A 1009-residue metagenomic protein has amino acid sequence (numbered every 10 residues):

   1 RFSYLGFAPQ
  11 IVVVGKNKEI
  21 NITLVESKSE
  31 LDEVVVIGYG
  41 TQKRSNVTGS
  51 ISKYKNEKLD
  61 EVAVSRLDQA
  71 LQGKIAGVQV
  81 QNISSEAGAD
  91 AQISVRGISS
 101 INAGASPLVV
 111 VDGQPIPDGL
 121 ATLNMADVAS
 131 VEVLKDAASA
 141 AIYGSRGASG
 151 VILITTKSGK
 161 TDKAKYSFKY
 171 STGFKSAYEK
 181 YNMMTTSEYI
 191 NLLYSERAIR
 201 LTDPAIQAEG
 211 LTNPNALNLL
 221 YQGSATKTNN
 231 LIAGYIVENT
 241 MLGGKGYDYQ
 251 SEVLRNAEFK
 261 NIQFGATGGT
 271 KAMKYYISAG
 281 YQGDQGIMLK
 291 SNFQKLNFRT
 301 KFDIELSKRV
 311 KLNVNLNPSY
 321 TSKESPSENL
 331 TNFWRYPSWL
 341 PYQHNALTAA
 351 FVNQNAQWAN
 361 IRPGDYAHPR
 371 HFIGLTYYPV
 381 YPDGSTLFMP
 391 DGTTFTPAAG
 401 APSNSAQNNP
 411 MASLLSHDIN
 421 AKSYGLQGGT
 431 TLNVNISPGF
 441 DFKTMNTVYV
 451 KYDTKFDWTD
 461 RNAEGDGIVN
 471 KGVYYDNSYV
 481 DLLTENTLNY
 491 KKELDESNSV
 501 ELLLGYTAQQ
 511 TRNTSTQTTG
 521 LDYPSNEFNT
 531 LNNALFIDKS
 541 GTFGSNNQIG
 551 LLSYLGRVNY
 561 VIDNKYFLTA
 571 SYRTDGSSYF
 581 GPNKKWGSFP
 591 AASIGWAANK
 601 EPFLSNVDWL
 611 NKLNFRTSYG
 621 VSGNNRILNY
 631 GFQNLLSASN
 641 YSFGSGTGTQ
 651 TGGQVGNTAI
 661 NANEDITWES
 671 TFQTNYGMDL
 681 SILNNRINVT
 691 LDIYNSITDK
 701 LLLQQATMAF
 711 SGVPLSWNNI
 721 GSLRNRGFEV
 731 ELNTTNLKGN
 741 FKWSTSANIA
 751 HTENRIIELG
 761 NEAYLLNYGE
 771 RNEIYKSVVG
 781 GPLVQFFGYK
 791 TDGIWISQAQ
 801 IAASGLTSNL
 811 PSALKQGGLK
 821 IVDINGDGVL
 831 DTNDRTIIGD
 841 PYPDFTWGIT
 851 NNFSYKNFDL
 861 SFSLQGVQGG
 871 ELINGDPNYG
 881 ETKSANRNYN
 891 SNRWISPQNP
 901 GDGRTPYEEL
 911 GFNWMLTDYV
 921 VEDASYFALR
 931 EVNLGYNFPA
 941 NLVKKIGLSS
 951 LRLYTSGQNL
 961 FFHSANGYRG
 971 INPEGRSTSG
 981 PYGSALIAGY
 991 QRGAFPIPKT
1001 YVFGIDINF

Functional and structural regions predicted by a protein language model:
R1-R299, I304-T321, P326-T331, M411 (+13 more regions): Short, small/polar-rich motifs associated with maturation and membrane association, primarily at protein termini
D127-S130, G147-K180, T270-T386, N420-D453 (+9 more regions): Transmembrane beta-barrel strand/turn architecture of Gram-negative outer membrane proteins
S167, S637, I720-G727, N767-I796 (+4 more regions): C-terminal beta-signal and terminal closure region of outer-membrane beta-barrel proteins
S167-N239, E328, N353-I361, Q517-T519 (+4 more regions): Conserved small-residue
Y189-L201, L220-G244, F333-A412, D457-G472 (+8 more regions): Surface-exposed loop/turn segments flanking beta-strands in extracellular/periplasmic regions
N229-T267, A272-S278, Q282, W358-T431 (+10 more regions): Outer-membrane beta-barrel transmembrane strand signature
V237, D466, F536, S577 (+2 more regions): Extracytoplasmic gating/loop element in the C-terminal half of outer-membrane beta-barrel translocons and assembly
N663-T667, I693-K738, K776-V778, K790 (+2 more regions): Outer membrane beta-barrel strand-and-loop segments of large Gram-negative receptors, especially TonB-dependent
